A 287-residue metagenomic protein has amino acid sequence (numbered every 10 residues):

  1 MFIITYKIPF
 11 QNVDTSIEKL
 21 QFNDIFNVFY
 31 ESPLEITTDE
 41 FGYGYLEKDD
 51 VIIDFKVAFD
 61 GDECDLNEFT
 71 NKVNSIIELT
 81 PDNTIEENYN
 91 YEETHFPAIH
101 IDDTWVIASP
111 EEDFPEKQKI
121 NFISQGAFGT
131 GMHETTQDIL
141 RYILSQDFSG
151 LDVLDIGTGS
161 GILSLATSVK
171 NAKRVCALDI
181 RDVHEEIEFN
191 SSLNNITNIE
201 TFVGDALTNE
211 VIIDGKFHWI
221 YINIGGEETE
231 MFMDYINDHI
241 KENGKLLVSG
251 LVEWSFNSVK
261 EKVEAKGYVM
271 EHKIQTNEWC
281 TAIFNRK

Functional and structural regions predicted by a protein language model:
M1-H95: Accessory substrate-recognition/RNA-binding modules or partner subunits associated with SAM-dependent
E18, N67, Q137-L144, E230-D234: Amphipathic, non-transmembrane alpha-helical secondary structure
N27, E78, V106, D152 (+3 more regions): Conserved beta-strand segments of alpha/beta enzyme cores
N67-G129: Non-catalytic substrate-recognition/targeting regions of SAM-dependent transferases
G126, T130-A206: Conserved SAM/SAH cofactor-binding pocket of Class I
R141, I180-I283: S-adenosylmethionine
